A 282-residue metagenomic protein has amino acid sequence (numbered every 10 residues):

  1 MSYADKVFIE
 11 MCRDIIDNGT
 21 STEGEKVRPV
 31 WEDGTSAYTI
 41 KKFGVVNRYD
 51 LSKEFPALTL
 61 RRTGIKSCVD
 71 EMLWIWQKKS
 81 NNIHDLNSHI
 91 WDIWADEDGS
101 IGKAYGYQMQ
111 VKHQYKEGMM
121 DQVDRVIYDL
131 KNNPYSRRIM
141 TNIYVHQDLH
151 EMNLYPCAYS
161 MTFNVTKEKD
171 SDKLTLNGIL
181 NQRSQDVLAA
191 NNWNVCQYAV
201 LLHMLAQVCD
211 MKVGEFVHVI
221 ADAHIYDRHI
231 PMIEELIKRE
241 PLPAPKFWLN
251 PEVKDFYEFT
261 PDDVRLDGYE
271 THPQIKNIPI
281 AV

Functional and structural regions predicted by a protein language model:
M1-V282: Terminal, non-catalytic protein-protein interaction segments that mediate quaternary/complex assembly
